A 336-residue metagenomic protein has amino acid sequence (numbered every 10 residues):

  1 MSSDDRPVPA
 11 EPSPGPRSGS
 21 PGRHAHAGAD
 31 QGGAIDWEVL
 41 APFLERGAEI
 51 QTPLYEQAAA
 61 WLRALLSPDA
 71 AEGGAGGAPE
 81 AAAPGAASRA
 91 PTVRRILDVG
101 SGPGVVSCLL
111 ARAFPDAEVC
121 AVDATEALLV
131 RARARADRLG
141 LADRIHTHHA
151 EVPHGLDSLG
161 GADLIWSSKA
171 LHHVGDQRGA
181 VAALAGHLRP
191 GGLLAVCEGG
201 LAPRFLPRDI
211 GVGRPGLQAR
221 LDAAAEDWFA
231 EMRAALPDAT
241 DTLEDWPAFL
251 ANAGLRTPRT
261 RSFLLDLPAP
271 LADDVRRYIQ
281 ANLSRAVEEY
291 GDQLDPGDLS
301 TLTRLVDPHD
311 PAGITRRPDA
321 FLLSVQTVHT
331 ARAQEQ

Functional and structural regions predicted by a protein language model:
G32-E56: Class I SAM-dependent methyltransferase Rossmann-like catalytic core, especially the SAM/SAH-binding loop
I50-T92: Conserved alpha-helix/loop element of class I SAM-dependent methyltransferases that forms part of the SAM/SAH-binding
L97, P103-G155: Class I SAM-dependent methyltransferase SAM/SAH-binding core
L156-L164: A short acidic, Gly/Pro-enriched loop at the edge of an enzyme's catalytic core that lines a small-molecule cofactor
D163-Q177: A short SAM/SAH-binding and catalytic strip from SAM-dependent methyltransferases
G179-P190: A short glycine-rich, Lys/Arg-flanked "PGG" loop and its adjoining helix->strand segment in the class I
V196-L271: Conserved catalytic/acceptor-binding region of the Class I
E244, R256-Q336: Conserved Class I S-adenosyl-L-methionine
